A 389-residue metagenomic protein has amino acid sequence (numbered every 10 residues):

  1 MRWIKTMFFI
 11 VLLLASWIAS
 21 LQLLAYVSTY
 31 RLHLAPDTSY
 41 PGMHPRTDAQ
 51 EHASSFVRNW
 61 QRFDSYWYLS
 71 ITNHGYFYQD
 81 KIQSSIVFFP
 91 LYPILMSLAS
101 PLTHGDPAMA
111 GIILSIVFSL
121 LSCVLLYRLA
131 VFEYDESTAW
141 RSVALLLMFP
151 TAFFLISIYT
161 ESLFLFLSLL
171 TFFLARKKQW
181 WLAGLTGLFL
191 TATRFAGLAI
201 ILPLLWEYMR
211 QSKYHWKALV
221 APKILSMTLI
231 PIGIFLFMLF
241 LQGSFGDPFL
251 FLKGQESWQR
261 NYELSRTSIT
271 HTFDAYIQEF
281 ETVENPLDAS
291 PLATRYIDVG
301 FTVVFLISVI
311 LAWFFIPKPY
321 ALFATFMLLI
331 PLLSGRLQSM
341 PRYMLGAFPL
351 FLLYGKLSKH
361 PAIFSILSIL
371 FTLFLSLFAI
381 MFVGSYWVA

Functional and structural regions predicted by a protein language model:
S20-P36, W60, F189-L190, G197 (+2 more regions): Membrane-lumen/periplasm interface segments of specific transmembrane helices in polyprenyl phosphate-linked
N59-Y78, I82-H104: Short hydrophobic/aromatic helix or loop-helix immediately within or flanking a transmembrane segment in polytopic
M96-P101, A110-E133, V304-L311: Transmembrane-helix motifs of polytopic, lipid-linked glycan transferases
D106-A110, L126-M148, P317-L322: Transmembrane-helix signature of polytopic, membrane-embedded enzymes that assemble or transfer cell-envelope glycans
L120, A139-T151, L155-S157, F172: Transmembrane and membrane-interface helices of multi-pass, inner-membrane envelope-modifying transferases
L125, L145-M148, L163-L182, L350: Specific aromatic-rich, kink-prone transmembrane helix
E133-S137, T171-L182, S212-Y214, S358: Membrane-interface transmembrane helices that cradle and orient dolichyl/undecaprenyl
S157-L163, M340: Short acidic/glycine- and proline-prone juxtamembrane loop motifs at membrane-interface regions of multi-pass membrane
